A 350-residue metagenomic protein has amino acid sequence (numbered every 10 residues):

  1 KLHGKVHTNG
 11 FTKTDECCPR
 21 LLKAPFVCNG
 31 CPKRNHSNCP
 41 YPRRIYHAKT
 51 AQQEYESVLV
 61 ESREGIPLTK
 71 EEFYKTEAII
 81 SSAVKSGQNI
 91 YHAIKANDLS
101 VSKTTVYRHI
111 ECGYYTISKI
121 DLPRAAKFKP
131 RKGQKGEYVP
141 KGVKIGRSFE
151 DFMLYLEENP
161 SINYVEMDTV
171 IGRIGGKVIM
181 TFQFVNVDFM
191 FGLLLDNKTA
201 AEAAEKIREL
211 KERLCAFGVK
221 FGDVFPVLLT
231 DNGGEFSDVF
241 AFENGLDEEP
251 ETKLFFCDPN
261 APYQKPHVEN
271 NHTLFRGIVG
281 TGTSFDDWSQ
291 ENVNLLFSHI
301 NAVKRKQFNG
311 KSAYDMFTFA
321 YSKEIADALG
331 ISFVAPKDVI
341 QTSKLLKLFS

Functional and structural regions predicted by a protein language model:
K1-S284, W288-S289, L295-H299, V303-R305 (+1 more regions): Secondary-structure boundary/capping micro-motif
